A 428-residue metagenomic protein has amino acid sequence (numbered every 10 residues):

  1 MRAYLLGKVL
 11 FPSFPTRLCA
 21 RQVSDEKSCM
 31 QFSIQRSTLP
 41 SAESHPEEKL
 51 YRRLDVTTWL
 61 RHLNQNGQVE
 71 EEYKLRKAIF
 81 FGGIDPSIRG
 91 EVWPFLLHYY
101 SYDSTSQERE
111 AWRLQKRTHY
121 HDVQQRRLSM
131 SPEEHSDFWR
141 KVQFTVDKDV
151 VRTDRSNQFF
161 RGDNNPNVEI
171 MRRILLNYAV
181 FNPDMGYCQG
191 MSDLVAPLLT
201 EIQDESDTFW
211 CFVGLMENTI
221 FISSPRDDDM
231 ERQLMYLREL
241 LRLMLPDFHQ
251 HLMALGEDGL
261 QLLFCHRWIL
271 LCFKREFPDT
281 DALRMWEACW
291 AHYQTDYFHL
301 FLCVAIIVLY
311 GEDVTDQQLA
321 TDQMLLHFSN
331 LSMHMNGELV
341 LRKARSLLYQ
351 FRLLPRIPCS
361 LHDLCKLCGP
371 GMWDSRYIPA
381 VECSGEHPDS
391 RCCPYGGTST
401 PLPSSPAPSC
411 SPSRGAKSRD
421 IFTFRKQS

Functional and structural regions predicted by a protein language model:
M1-N182, L199-I202, D313-V314, C365-S428: N-terminal transition regions in large eukaryotic proteins
P40-S41, H45-R53, P132, D207-C265 (+1 more regions): Extended, Lys/Glu/Leu-rich amphipathic alpha-helical scaffolds
G67, G83, L96, Y100-S104 (+14 more regions): Eukaryotic basic, amphipathic alpha-helical target segments in cytosolic regions
R76, R117, D147, V168-L175 (+7 more regions): Hydrophobic core segments within long, regular secondary-structure runs in both alpha- and beta-rich folds
I84, V142, D163, N167 (+10 more regions): Secondary-structure capping and boundary motifs in well-ordered enzyme cores
R109, P166-E169, Q189-G190, W210-C211 (+3 more regions): Short sequence/structural elements of tandem HEAT/ARM alpha-solenoid repeats
S136, N157-N164, L175-N182, V195 (+4 more regions): Active-site-adjacent structural elements in folded domains
R172-V180, S192-T200, W210-E217, E239 (+3 more regions): Contiguous, well-ordered alpha-helical segments that form the cores/surfaces of helical PPI scaffolds
